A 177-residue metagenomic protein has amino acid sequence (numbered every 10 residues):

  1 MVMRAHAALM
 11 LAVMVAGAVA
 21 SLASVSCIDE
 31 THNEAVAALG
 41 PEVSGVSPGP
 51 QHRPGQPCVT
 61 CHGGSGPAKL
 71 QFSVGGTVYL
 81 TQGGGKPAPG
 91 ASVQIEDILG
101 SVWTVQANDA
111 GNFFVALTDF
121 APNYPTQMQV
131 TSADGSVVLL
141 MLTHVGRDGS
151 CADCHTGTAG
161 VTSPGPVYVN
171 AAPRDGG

Functional and structural regions predicted by a protein language model:
M1-S26: Sec-dependent bacterial lipoprotein signal peptides
V25-G90, E96-G177: Sequence context surrounding c-type heme c attachment/ligation sites in exported
